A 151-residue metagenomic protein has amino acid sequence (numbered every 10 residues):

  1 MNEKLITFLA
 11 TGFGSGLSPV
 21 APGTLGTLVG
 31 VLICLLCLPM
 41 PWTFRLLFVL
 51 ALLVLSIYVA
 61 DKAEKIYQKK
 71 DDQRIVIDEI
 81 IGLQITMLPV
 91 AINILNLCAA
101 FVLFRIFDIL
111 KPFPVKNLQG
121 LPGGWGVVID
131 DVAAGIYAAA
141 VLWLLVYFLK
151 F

Functional and structural regions predicted by a protein language model:
M1-I66, Q73, I80-F151: Hydrophobic alpha-helical transmembrane segments
